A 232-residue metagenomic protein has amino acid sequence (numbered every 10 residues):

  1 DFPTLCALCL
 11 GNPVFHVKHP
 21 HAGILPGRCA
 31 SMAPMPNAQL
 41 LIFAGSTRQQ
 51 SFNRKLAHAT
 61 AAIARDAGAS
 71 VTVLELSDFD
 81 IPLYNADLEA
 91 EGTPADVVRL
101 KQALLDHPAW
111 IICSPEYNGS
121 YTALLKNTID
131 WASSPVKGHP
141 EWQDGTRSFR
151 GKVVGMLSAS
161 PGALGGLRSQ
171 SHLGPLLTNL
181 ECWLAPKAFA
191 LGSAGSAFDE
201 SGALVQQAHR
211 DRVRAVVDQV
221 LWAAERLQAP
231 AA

Functional and structural regions predicted by a protein language model:
T4, K18, I24, R28-M32: Short, positively charged and aromatic/hydrophobic N-terminal segments
C6-G11, H16: Intrinsically disordered, low-complexity proline-rich regions
P34-A38, W183-A232: Glycine-rich phosphate/pyrophosphate-binding loop and the adjoining helix
P36-G68: N-terminal beta1-alpha1 ligand-phosphate binding loop
L76-P94, A197-S201: N-terminal beta-loop-helix "entrance" segment that forms/cooperates in small-molecule cofactor or anionic ligand
G92-L180: Helix-loop-strand module that forms the ligand-binding subsite of alpha/beta enzymes
